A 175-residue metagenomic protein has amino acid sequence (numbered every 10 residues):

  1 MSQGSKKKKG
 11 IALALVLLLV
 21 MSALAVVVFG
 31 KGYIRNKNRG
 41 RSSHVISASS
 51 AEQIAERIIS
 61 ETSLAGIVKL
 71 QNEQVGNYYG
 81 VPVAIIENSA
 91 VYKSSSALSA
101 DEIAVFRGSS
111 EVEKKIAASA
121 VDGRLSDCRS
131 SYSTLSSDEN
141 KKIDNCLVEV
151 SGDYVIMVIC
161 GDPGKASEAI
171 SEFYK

Functional and structural regions predicted by a protein language model:
M1-V45, D153: Gram-positive cell-envelope targeting signals
G32-Y79: N-terminal, intrinsically disordered, polar/charged segments of Gram-positive cell-envelope systems that serve as
I58, T62, G66, V121 (+2 more regions): Sec/Tat-exported extracytoplasmic proteins
A65-A100, V112-I116, I143: Short, compositionally biased low-complexity segments enriched in polar/charged residues
S95, E139-K175: A short, solvent-exposed beta-edge/loop patch
E102-S110, Y154-I159: Second-shell loop/turn segments in exported
E111-S119, G164-S167: Short, conserved charged micro-motifs
K114, A118-S151: Short Gly/Thr-rich strand-loop-strand
